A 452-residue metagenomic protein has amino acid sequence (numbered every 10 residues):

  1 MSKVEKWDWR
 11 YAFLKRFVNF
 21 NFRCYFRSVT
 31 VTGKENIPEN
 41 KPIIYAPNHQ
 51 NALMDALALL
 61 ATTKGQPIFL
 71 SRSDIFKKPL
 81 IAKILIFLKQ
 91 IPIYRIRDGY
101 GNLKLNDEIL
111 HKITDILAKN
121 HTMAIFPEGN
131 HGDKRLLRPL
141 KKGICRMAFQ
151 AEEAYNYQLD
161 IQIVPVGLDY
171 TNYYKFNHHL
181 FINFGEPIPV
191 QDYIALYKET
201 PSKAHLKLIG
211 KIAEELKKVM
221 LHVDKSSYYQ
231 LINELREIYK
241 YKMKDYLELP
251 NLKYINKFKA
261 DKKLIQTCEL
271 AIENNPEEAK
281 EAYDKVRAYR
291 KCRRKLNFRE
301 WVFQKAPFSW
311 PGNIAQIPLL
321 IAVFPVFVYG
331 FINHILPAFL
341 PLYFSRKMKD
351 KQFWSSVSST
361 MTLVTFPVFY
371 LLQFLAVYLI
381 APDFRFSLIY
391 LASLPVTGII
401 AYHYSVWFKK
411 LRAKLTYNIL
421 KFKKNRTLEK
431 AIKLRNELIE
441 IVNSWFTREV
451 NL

Functional and structural regions predicted by a protein language model:
S2-K3, W9, R97, N102-F303 (+1 more regions): Non-catalytic C-terminal accessory region of glycerolipid acyltransferases and related lyso-lipid remodeling enzymes
S2-T30, P79-L88, W310-K347, Y370-D383 (+1 more regions): A transmembrane-helix-recognition feature enriched in membrane-embedded lipid enzymes and envelope glyco-/phospholipid
K3-F13, I37-G101, P337-Q352, S356: Catalytic core of membrane glycerolipid acyltransferases/transacylases, capturing the structured, soluble-facing
N21-K41, I441-L452: A short, well-structured juxtamembrane/interface segment
R27, H49, L103-D107: A conditional alpha-helix N-cap/helix-loop micro-motif detector
R27-S28, A61-P67, L110, P139: Basic/hydrophobic alpha-helical interface regions
L270-F344: Membrane-proximal, non-transmembrane alpha-helical segments
S355-T360, V364, L375-V396: Hydrophobic alpha-helical transmembrane segments
